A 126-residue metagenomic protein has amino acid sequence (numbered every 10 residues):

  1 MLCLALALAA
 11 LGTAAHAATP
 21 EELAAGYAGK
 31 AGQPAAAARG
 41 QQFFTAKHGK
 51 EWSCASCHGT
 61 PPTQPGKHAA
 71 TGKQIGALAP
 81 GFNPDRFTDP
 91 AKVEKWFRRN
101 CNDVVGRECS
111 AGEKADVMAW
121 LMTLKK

Functional and structural regions predicted by a protein language model:
M1-C3: Bacterial N-terminal signal peptides that target proteins for export
A10-A15: N-terminal signal peptide c-region/cleavage motif recognized by signal peptidases
A18-H48: Electrostatic cytochrome c docking/interface patches
E51-P61, V117: The canonical Cys-X-X-Cys-His
G66-K73: Short cysteine/histidine-rich zinc-coordinating motifs and their immediately flanking basic loops
I75-A91: Short microdomains enriched in Cys/His and/or Lys/Arg
E94-K126: C-terminal capping alpha-helices of c-type cytochrome domains
